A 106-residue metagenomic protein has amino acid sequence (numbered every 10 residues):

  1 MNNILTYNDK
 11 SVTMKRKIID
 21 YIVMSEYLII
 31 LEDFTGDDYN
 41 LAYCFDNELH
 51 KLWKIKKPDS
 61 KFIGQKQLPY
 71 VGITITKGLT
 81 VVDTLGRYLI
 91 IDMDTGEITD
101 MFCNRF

Functional and structural regions predicted by a protein language model:
M1-F106: Secretory-pathway ectodomains
